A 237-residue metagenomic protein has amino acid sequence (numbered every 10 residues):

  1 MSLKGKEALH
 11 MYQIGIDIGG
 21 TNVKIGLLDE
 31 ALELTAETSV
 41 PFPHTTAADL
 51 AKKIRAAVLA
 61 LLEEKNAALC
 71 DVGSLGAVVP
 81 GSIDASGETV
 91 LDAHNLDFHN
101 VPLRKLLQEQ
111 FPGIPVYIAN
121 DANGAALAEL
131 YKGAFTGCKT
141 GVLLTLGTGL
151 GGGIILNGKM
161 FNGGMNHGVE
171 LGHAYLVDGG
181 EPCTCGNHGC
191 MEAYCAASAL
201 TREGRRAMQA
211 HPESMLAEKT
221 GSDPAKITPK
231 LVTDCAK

Functional and structural regions predicted by a protein language model:
M1-H10: Short, Lys/Arg-enriched N-terminal segments with co-localized hydrophobic residues within the first ~10-30 amino acids
L9-A56, T89-D92, N166: Short glycine-rich, Thr/Ser-proximal phosphate-binding strand/loop in the N-terminal lobe of ATP-dependent enzymes
Q13-D17, V72-G76, Y117, G141-T145 (+2 more regions): Short glycine-aspartate micro-motif
I25, A77, L200: Residue-level signal for inorganic ion chemistry
L28, Y194-K237: A mobile "lid/hinge" subdomain adjacent to the ATP/sugar-phosphate binding pocket shared across diverse ATP-dependent
F42, A47-R55, L59, E63 (+2 more regions): Glycine-rich phosphate-binding loop and adjoining helix at the ATP-binding site of ATP-dependent phosphoryl-transfer
I118-A122, L176-S214: Glycine-rich phosphate-binding loop plus the immediately following alpha-helix
T136-Y194: Glycine-rich phosphate-binding loop of actin/hexokinase-like ATP-binding domains
